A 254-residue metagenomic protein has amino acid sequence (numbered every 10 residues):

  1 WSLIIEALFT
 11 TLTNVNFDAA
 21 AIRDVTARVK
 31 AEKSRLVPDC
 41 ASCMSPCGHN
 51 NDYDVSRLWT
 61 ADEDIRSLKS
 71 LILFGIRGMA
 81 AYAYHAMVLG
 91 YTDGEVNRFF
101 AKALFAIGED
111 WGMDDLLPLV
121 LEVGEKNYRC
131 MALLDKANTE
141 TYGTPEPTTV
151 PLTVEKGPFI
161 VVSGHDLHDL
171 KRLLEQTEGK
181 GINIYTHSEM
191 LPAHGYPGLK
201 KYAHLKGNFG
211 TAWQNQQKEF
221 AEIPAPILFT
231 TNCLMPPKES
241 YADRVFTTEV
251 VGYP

Functional and structural regions predicted by a protein language model:
W1-P254: Metallocofactor- and cofactor-centric catalytic cores in central/energy metabolism, strongly enriched
